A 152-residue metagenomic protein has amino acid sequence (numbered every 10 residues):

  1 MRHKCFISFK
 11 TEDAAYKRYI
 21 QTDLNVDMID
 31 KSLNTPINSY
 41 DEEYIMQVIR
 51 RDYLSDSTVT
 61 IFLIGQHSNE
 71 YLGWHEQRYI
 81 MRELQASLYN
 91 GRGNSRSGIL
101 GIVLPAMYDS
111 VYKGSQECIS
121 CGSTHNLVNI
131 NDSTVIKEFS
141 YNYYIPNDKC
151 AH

Functional and structural regions predicted by a protein language model:
M1-V59: Conserved N-terminal substructure of TIR/SEFIR domains
S8, F62-G65, I102-V103: Conserved beta-strand segments of the P-loop GTPase G domain that flank and frequently precede/overlap
E12-A15, P36, H67-Y71, M107-D109: Short acidic, S/G/P-rich loop/turn micro-motifs used as interaction or catalytic elements
K17-Y19, L72-E76, S110-G114: A short acidic (Asp/Glu
T58-L72: Catalytic-site beta-strand/loop segments enriched in glycine and acidic/polar residues
H67, N94-S110: Short beta-alpha junction loops
S68-N90: Conserved TIR/SEFIR loop-to-helix hotspot centered on a Trp-containing motif with a nearby acidic residue
Y108-H152: C-terminal interaction surface of TIR/SEFIR-family domains
